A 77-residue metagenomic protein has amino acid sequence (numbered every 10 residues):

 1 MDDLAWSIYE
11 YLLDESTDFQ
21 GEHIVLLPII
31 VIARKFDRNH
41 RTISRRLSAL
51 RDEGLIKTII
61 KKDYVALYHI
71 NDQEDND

Functional and structural regions predicted by a protein language model:
M1-I30: Short helix->loop/beta-hairpin flanking segments within DNA-binding domains
P28, K61-D77: Short, cationic-aromatic polyanion-contact patches
A33: The alpha-helix within a helix-turn-helix
S44-S48: Short, hydrophobic-biased segments on the C-terminal half of alpha helices that form "recognition helices"
R51-K61: A short, conserved structural fragment
